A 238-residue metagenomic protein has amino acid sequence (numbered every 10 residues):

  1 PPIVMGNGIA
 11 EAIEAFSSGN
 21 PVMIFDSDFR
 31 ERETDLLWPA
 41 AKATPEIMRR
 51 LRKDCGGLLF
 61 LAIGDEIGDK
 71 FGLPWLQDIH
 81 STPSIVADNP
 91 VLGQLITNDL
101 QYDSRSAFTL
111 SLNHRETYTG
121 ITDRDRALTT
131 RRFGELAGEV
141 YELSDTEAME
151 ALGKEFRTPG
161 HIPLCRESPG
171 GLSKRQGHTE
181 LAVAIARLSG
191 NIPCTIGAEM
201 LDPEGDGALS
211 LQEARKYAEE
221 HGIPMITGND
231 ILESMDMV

Functional and structural regions predicted by a protein language model:
P1-V238: Catalytic domains of riboflavin
